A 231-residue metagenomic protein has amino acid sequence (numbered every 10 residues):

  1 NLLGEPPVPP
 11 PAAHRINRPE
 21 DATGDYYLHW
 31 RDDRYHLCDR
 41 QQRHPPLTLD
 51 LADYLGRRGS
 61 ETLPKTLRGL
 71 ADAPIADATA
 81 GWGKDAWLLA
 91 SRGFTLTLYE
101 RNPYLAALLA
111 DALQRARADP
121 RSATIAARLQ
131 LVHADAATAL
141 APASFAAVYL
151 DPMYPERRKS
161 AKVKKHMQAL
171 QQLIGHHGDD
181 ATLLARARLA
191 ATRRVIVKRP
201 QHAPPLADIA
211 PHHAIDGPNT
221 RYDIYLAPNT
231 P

Functional and structural regions predicted by a protein language model:
N1-I75, S91, P231: S-adenosyl-L-methionine
P74-L109: Basic (Lys/Arg-enriched) interaction patch that binds polyanionic ligands
I75-L88, F145-A161: Conserved proline-anchored active-site loop of SAM-dependent methyltransferases that bridges a beta-strand
A80-W82, P103, T138, Y154-P155 (+1 more regions): Short, glycine/acidic-enriched loop or turn micro-motifs at the edges of active sites
T95, Y99-A147: S-adenosyl-L-methionine
D135-A139, G175-R188: A short, acidic, amphipathic alpha-helical segment used as a generic capping/interface helix at domain edges
P152-L183: Mobile active-site "lid"/loop adjacent to the S-adenosyl-L-methionine
D180-L226: Conserved Class I SAM-dependent methyltransferase catalytic core
